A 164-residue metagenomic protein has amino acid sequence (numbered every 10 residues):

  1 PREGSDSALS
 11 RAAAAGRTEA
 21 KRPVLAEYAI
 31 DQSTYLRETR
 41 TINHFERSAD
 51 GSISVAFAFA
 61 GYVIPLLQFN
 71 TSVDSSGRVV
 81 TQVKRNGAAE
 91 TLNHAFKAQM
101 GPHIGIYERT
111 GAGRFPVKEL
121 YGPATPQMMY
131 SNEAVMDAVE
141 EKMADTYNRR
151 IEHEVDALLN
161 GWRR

Functional and structural regions predicted by a protein language model:
P1-R164: Short, Lys/Arg-rich flexible segments
